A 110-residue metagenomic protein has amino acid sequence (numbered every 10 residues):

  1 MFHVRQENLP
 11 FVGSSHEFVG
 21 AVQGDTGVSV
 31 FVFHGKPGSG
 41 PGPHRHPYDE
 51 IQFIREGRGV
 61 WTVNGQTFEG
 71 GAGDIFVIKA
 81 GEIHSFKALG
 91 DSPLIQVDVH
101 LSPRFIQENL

Functional and structural regions predicted by a protein language model:
M1-V28, N109-L110: A short, N-terminal "cap"/entry segment at the start of jelly-roll beta-barrel domains of the cupin/DSBH fold
S15, V30-R45: Conserved short histidine dyad/triad with adjacent acidic residue
G20-V22, G40-H46, K87-L89, E108-L110: Short histidine-centered beta-strand/loop micro-motifs that create catalytic or ligand/metal-coordination sites
F33, V63, I75-V77, V97 (+1 more regions): Anionic, Ser/Thr-rich low-complexity intrinsically disordered regions
H34-G35, H46-W61: Short, conserved beta-strand element in jelly-roll/cupin
R58-V60, T67, I83, P93: Structural motif
Q66-G81: Short acidic-glycine-tyrosine-enriched beta hairpin
A80-I106: Ligand-binding loop in jelly-roll beta-barrel domains
